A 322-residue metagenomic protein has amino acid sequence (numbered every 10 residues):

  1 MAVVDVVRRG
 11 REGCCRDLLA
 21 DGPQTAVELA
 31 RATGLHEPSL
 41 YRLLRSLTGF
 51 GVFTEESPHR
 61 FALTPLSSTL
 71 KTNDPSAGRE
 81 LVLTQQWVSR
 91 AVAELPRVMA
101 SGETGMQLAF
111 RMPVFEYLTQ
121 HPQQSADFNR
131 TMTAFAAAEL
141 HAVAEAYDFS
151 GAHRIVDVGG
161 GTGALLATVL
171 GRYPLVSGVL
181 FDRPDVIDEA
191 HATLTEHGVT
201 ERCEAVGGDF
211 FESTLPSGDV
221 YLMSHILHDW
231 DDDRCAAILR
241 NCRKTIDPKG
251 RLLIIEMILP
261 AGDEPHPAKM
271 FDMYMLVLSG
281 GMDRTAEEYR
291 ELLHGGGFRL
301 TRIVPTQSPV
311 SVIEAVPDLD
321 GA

Functional and structural regions predicted by a protein language model:
M1-G49, T54-S57, L66, F149-A322: Alpha-helical subdomain
M1-Q24, E28-H153: Conserved Class I S-adenosyl-L-methionine-dependent methyltransferase catalytic core
